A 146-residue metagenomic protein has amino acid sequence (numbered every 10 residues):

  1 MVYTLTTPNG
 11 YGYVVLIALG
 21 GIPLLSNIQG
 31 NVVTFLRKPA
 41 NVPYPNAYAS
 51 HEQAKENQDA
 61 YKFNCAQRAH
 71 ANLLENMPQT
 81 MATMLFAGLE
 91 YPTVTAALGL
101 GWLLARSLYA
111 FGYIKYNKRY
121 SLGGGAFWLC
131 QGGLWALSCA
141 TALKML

Functional and structural regions predicted by a protein language model:
N9-E52: N-terminal signal-anchor transmembrane alpha helix
Y11-L19, L98, G123-C130: Transmembrane alpha-helices of multi-pass eukaryotic membrane proteins
I22-L25, Q29, P78, G101-Y109 (+1 more regions): Membrane-embedded alpha-helical transmembrane segments of multi-pass integral membrane proteins
S50-L73: Short membrane-interface loop/juxtamembrane segments of multi-pass integral membrane proteins
A71-M84, L134: Core segments of transmembrane alpha-helices that mediate helix-helix packing or line hydrophobic substrate/ligand
T83-L104: Short alpha-helical packing/oligomerization segments
L108-G133: Interfacial loop-to-transmembrane junctions
C139-L146: Juxtamembrane boundary at the C-terminal end of a transmembrane helix
